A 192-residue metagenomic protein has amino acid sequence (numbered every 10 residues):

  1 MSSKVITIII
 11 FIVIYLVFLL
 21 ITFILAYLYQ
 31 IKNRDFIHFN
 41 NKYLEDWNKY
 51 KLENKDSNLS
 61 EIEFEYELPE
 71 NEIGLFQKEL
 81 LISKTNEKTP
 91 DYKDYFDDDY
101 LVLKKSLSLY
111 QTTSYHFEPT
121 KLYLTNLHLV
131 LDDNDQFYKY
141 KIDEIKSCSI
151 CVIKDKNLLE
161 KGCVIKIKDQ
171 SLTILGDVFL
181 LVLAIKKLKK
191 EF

Functional and structural regions predicted by a protein language model:
M1-H38: N-terminal signal-anchor transmembrane alpha helix of single-pass membrane proteins, serving as the membrane-anchoring
K4, D35-N58, H128, G176-F192: Terminal and domain-flanking low-complexity segments
I6, I10-I12, S60, Y66 (+4 more regions): Residue-level marker of intrinsically disordered, low-complexity segments enriched for small/polar residues
Y29-K121: Anionic N-terminal interaction surfaces
E79-S83, L124, I165-I167, I174: Short beta-strand element of the conserved SAM-dependent methyltransferase core
Q111-F137: Conserved beta-hairpin
F137-F192: Acidic, Ser/Thr- and proline-rich intrinsically disordered linker/docking segments of eukaryotic scaffolds
